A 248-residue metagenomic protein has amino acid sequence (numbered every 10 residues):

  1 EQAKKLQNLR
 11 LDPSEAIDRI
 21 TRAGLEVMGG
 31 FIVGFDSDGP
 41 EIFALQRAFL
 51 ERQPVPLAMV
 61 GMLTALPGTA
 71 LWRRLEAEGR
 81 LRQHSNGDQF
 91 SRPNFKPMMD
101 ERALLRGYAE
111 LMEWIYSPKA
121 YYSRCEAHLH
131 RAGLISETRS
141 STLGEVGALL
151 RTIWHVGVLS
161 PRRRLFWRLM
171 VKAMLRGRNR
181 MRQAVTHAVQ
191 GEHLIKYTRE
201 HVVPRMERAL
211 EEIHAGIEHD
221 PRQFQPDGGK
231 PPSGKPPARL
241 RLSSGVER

Functional and structural regions predicted by a protein language model:
E1-L149, V156-G157, P232-E247: A structural motif corresponding to the C-terminal lobe/cap of the Radical SAM core domain
R124, S136-R248: Terminal low-complexity segments of carbohydrate-biosynthetic enzymes
